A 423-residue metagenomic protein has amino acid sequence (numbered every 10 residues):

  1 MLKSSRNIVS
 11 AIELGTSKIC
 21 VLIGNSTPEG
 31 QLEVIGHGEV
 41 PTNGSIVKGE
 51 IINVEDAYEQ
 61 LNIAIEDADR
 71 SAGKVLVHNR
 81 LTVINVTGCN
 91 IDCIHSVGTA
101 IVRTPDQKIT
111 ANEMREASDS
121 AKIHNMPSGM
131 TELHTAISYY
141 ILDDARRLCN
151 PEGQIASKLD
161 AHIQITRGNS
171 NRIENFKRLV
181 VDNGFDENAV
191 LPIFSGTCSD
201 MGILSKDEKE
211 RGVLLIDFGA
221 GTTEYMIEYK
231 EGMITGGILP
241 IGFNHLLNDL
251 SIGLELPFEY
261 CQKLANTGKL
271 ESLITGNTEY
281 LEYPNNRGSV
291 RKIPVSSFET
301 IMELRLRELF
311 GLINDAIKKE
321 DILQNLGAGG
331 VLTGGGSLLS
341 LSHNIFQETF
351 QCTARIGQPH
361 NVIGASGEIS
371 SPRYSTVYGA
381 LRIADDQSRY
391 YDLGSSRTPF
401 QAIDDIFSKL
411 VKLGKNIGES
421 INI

Functional and structural regions predicted by a protein language model:
M1-K18, L22-T82, V86-L215, P257-E259 (+4 more regions): Nucleotide/phosphate-binding catalytic cleft detector across ATP-hydrolyzing and phosphate-transferring enzymes
I12-K18, V86-T87, L215-T222, E228-E231 (+2 more regions): A short acidic Gly-Thr/Ser loop motif
S17, G168, K269-S272, N325-T349: Glycine-rich phosphate-binding loops at beta-strand->alpha-helix junctions
T27, V181, K230, I345-Q351: Short, solvent-exposed amphipathic alpha-helical segments in soluble enzyme and RNA/protein-processing domains
A111-N112, T349-V377: Conserved phosphate-binding/catalytic loops in two-lobed NTP-binding clefts
L159-D160, Y229-M233, D321-A328: Short, surface-exposed connector motifs at secondary-structure boundaries
I234-T235, N248, P294-F298, H360-G367 (+1 more regions): Short beta-alpha connecting loops at secondary-structure transitions that line or flank enzyme active sites
P240-Q262: A conserved active-site cap/scaffold subdomain adjacent to cofactor or substrate pockets
